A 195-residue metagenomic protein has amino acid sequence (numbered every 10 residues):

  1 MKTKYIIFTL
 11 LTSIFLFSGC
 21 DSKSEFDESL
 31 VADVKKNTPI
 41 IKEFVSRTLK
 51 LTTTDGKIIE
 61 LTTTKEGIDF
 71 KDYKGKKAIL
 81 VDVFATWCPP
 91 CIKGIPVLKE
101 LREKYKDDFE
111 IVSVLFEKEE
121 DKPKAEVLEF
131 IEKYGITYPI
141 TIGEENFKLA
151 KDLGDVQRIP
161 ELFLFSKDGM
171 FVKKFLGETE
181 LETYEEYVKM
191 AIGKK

Functional and structural regions predicted by a protein language model:
M1-I59, K195: N-terminal targeting signals for export/organelle localization
D33-K35, R158-K195: Thiol-/selenol-based redox modules, centered on thioredoxin-like and closely related oxidoreductase domains
R47, I79, I159-P160: Short loop/turn microsegments at loop-to-beta-strand junctions
K50-I79, E103: A short beta-strand-turn-helix
I68-I92, L98: Short active-site neighborhood of thiol/selenol oxidoreductases, capturing the structured segment around
G75-I79, K106-E110, I136-P139, K167: Loop/turn elements at helix/coil->beta-strand transitions in domains of secreted/extracellular proteins
K93-Y134, E145-A150: Structural microenvironment flanking redox-active thiols in thiol-disulfide oxidoreductases
L128-K167: Short, internal strand/loop/helix patches that form the active-site neighborhood or redox-interaction surface
